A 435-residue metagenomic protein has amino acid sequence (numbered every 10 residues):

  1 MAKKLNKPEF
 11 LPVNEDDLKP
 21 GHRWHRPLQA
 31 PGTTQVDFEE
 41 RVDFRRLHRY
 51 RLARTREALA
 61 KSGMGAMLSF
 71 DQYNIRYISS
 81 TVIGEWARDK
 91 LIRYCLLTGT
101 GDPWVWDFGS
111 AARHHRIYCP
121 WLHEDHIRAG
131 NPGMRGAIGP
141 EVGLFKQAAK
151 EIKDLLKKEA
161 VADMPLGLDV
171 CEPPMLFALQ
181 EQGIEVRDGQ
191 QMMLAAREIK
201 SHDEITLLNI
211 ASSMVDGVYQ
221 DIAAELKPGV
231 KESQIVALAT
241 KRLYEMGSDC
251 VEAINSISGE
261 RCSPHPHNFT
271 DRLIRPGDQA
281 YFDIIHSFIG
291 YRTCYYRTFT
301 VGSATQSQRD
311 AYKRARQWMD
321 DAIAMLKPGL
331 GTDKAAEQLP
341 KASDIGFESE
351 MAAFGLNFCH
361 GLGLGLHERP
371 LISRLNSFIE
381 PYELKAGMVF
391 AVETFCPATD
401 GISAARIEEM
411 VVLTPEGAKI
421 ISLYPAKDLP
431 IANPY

Functional and structural regions predicted by a protein language model:
M1-Y435: Active-site neighborhoods and metal-handling regions in enzymes and metal-associated proteins
